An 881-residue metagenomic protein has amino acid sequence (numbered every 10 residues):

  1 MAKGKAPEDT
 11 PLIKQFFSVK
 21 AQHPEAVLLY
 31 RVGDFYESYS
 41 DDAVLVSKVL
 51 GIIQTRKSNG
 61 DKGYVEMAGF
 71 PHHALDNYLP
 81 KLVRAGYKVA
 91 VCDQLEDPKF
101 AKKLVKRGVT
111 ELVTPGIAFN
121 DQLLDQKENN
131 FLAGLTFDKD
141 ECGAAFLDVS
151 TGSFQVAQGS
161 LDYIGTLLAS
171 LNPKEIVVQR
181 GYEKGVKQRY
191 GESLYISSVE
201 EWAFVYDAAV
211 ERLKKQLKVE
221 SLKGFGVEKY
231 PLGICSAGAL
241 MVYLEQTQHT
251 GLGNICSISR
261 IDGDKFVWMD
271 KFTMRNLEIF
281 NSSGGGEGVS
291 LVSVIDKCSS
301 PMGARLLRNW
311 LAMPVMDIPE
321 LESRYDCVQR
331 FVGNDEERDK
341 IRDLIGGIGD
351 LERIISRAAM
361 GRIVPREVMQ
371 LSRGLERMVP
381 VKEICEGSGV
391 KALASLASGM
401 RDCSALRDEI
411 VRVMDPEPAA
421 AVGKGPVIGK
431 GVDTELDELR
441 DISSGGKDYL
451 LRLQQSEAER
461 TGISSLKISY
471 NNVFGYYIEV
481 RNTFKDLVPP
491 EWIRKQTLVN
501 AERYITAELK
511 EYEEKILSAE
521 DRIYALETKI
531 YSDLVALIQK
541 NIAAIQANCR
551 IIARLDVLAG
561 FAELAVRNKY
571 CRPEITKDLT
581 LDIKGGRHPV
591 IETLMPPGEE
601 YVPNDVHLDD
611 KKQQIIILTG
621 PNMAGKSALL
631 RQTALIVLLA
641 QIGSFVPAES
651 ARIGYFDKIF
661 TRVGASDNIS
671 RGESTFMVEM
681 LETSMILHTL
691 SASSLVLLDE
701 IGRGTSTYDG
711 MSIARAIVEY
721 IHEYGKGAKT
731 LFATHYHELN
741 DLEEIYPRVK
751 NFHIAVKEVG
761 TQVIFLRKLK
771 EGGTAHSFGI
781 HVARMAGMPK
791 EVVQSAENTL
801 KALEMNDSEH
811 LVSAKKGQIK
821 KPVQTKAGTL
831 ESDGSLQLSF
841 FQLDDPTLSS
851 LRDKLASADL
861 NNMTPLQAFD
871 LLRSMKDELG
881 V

Functional and structural regions predicted by a protein language model:
A2-R330, G346, D350-S356, I363-Q455 (+3 more regions): Charged catalytic and DNA/RNA-contacting regions of genome-maintenance and nucleic-acid-processing enzymes
K5-A6, K14-S18, E25, V535 (+3 more regions): Conserved phosphate-binding elements of NTP-dependent enzyme cores
S40-D41, Y230, S299, A304 (+6 more regions): ATPase nucleotide-binding head domains, primarily ABC-like/P-loop NTPase cores
C92, P115-L124, G251, G389-A392 (+5 more regions): Active-site phosphate-binding and catalytic loops of NTP-dependent enzymes
M360, V364, G374-R377, S395 (+3 more regions): Charged, surface-exposed helical/loop "interaction arms" that form contiguous linear patches used for dimerization
L451, A458-N482, P489: Extended, charged helical/alpha-beta scaffold domains that provide interaction surfaces
N471, S839-L848, A856-V881: Terminal-proximal interaction/regulatory segments of ATP-powered molecular machines
L498, E502-A536: Extended, charged coiled-coil "arm/hinge" scaffolds of SMC/Rad50-like chromosome-maintenance ATPases and other large
